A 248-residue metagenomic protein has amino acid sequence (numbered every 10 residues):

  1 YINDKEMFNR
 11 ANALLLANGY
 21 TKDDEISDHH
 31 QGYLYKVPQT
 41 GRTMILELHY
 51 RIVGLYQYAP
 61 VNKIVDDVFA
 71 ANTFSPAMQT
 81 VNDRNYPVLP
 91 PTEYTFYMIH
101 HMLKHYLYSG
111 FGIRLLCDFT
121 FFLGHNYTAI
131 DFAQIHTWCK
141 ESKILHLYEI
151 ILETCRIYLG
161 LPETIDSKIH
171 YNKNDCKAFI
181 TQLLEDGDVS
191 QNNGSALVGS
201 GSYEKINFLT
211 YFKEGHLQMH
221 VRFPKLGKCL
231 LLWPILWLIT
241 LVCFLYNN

Functional and structural regions predicted by a protein language model:
N3-N248: Conserved NTP-donor binding/palm subdomain of two-metal-ion nucleotidyltransferases/polymerases, i.e., the charged
